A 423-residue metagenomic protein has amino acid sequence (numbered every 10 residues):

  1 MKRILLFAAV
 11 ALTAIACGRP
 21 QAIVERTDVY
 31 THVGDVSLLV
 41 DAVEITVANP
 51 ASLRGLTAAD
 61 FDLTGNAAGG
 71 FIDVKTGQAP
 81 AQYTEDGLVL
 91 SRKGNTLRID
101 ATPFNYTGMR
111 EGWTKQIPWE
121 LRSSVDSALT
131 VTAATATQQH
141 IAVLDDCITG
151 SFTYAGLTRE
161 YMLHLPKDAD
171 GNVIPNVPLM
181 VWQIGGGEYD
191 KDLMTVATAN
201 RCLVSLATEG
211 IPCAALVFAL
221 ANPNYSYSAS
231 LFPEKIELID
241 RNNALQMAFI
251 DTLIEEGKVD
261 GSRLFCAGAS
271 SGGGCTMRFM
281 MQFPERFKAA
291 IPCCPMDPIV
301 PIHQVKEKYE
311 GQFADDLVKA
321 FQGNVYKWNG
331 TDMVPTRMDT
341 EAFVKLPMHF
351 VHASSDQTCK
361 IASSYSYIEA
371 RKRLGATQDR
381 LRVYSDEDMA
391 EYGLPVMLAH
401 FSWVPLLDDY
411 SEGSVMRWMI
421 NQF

Functional and structural regions predicted by a protein language model:
C17-E44, N66-V177, D379: A domain-start/cap signature at the N-terminus of enzymes
I174-G186: Short beta-strand element of the alpha/beta-hydrolase
G186, N222-P223, S354-Q357: Acidic beta-to-alpha connecting loop that harbors the catalytic carboxylate
D192-L193, A197-N200, A267, M277-L346 (+2 more regions): Mobile cap/lid helix-loop segments that gate and shape the active-site cleft of serine hydrolases
D192-L216: Short amphipathic alpha-helix adjacent to the substrate-entry channel of hydrolases
L231-G257: Alpha/beta-hydrolase active-site loop
K258-S270: Alpha/beta-hydrolase fold nucleophile elbow
V351, S355-F423: C-terminal catalytic histidine-bearing segment of alpha/beta-hydrolase fold enzymes
